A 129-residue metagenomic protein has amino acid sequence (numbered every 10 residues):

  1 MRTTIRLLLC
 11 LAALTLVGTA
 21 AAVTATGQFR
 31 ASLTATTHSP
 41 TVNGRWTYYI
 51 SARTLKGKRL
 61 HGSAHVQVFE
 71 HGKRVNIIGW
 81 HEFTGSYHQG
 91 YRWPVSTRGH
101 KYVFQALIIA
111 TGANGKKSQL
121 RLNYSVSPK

Functional and structural regions predicted by a protein language model:
L8-G18: Bacterial N-terminal signal peptides
V23-R53, K129: Short, compositionally biased P/S/T/A/G/V-rich stretches that sit at domain boundaries
R45, G99-Q105: Extracellular Ig-like/FN3 beta-sandwich strand-entry sites
T54-I77, F104: Short flexible loop/turn segments that cap and initiate beta-strands
H65, K73-H88, L122-S125: Solvent-exposed serine/threonine-rich low-complexity stretches and specific carbohydrate-binding patches
R92-G99: Short, surface-exposed loop/turn segments at beta-strand-coil junctions that are enriched for proline with nearby
Q105-K116: Enriched for extracellular/lumenal, surface-exposed ectodomains of secreted and cell-surface proteins
N114-K129: Short beta-strand elements
